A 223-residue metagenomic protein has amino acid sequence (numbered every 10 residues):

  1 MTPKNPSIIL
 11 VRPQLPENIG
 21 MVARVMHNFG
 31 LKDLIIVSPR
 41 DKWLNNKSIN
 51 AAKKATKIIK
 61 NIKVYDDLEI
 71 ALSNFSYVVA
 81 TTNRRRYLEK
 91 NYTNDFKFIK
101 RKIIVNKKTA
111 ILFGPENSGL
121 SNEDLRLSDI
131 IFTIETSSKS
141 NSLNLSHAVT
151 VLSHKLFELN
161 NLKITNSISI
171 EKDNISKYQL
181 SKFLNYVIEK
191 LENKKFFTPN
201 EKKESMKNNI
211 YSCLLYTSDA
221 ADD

Functional and structural regions predicted by a protein language model:
S7-I19: Short, glycine-rich nucleotide/cofactor-binding loops
I19, D124-S169: Structured adenosyl-cofactor binding patch, chiefly the S-adenosyl-L-methionine
I19-N28: Histidine-anchored nucleotide/phosphate-binding helix
L34-P39: Short internal beta-strands
K47-L120: S-adenosyl-L-methionine/SAH cofactor-binding core of RNA-modifying enzymes
L159-F197: Internal, active-site/partner-interface "lid" segment
Y216-D223: Conserved small/polar residues in nucleotide/adenosyl-binding loops
